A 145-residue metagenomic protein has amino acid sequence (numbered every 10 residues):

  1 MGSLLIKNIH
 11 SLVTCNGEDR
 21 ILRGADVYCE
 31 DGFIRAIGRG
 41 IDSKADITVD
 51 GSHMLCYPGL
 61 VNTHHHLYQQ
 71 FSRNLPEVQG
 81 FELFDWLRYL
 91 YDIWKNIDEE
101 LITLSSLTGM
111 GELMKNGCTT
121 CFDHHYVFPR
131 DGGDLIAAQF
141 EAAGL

Functional and structural regions predicted by a protein language model:
M1-S43, M54-L55: N-terminal metal-binding scaffold of metallo-dependent hydrolase/deaminase domains
L5, I47, G59-V61: Residue-level marker for buried hydrophobic side chains located in beta-strands that build the well-ordered beta-sheet
I34, M54-L55, Y68-Q70, N74-L75: N-terminal hydrophobic targeting/anchoring segments and the immediately downstream early-domain regions of hydrolases
R39-D42, V61, R73: Residue-level structural signal for beta-strand termini and adjacent loop
K44-D50: A short, polar/charged loop-to-alpha-helix boundary motif
P58-Q70, H125: Histidine-centered catalytic micro-motifs
F71-I102: Active-site gating loops and adjacent loop-to-helix segments of metal-dependent hydrolytic enzymes
K95-L145: Active-site loop-helix segments enriched in His/Asp/Glu that coordinate and activate a nucleophilic water at divalent
